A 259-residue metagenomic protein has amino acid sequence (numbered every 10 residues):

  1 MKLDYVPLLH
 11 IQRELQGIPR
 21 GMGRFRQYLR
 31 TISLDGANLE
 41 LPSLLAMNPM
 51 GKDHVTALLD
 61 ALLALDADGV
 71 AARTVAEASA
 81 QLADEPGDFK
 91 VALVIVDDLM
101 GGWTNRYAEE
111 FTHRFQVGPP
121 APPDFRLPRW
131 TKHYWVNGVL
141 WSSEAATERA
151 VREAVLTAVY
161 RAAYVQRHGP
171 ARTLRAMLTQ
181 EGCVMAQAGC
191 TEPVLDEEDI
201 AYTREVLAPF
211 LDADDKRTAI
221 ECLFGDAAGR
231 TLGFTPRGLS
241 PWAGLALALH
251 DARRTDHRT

Functional and structural regions predicted by a protein language model:
M1-A76, A83-D84: N-terminal low-structure segments adjacent to metalloprotease catalytic domains across cellular compartments
L29, G36-L41, P209-T259: Pan-zinc metallopeptidase signature
L58-H133: Auxiliary, metal-adjacent structural segments of Zn-dependent hydrolase domains
Y134, V139-W141: Extended, non-transmembrane interaction/recognition domains
S142-T147: A generic structural motif
R149-G169, M185: Active-site recognition of the HExxH zinc-binding catalytic motif
R167-P209: Post-HExxH zinc-binding segment in Zn-dependent metallohydrolases
